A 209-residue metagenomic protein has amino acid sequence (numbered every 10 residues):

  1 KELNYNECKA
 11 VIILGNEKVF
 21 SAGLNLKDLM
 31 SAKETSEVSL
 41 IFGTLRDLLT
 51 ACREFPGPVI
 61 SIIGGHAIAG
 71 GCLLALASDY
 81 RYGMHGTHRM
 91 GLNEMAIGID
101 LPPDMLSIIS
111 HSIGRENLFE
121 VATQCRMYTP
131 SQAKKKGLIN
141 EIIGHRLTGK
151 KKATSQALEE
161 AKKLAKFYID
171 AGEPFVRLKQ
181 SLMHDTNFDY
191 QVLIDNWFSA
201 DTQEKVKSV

Functional and structural regions predicted by a protein language model:
K1-K33, A51-S61, M84-R89: A structural preference for short, pocket-lining loop segments at secondary-structure junctions
I13, N25, L74-L76, A133 (+1 more regions): Hydrophobic/aromatic residues within transmembrane alpha-helices of multi-pass small-molecule transporters
S31-G43: A short acidic, glycine-rich active-site loop that binds or catalyzes chemistry on phosphate/adenosine moieties
L48-I97, M127: Glycine-rich beta-to-alpha active-site loop
Y80-Y82, E120, Q124-R126, Q132 (+2 more regions): Well-ordered beta-strand positions
G83-H88, I139-Q191, K207: C-terminal long alpha-helix characteristic of the crotonase
L106-E116: Hydrophobic, secondary-structure "cap" segments at the distal end of domains
